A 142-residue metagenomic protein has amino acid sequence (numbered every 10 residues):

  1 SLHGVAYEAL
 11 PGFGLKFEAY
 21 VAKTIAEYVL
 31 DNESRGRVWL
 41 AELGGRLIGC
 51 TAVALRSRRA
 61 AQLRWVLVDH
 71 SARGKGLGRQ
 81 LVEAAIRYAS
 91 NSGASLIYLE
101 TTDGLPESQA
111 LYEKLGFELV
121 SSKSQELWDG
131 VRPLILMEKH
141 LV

Functional and structural regions predicted by a protein language model:
G4-Y28: Conserved GNAT-fold acetyl-CoA-binding loop/helix
Y28-L40, Q62: A short helix-loop-beta-strand connector motif used in the catalytic cores of GNAT acetyltransferases and, in some
L40, R46-L55, Q62-L67: Conserved beta-strand in the GNAT
E42, V66-R73, T102: A short, internal acetyl-CoA/4′-phosphopantetheine-binding micro-motif in the GNAT/acyltransferase core
V68, G74-R87, A110-K114: Conserved acetyl-CoA-binding loop-helix of GNAT-fold acetyltransferases
V82, Y88-T101: Conserved GNAT acetyl-CoA-binding A-motif
S95-V142: C-terminal "cap" of GNAT-fold acetyltransferases
